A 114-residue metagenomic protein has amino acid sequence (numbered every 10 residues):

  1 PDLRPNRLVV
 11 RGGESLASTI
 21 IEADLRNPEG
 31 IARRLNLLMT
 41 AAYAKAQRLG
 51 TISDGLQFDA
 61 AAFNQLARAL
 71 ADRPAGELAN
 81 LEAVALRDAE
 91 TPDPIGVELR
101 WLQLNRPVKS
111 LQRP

Functional and structural regions predicted by a protein language model:
P1-P114: Membrane-proximal structural modules of membrane-associated proteins and complexes
